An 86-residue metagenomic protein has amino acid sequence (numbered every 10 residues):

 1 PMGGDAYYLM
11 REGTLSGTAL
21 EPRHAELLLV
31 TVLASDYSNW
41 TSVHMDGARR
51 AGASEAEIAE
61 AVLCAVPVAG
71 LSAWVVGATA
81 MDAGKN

Functional and structural regions predicted by a protein language model:
P1-H24, M45-R50, W74-N86: Acidic, glycine/proline-rich low-complexity segments that act as flexible tails and inter-domain linkers
E21-L27, A56-E60: Alpha-helical scaffolds flanking conserved acidic
H24-N39: Amphipathic, charged-and-aliphatic alpha-helical interface segments that function as noncatalytic docking
T31-V32, H44, V62: Buried hydrophobic packing segments
A34-Y37, C64-L71: A short structural micro-motif
S38-A59: Mid-chain, well-packed structural core segment of small domains
W40, E60, G70-A73, G77: Short linear functional motifs in flexible/disordered or boundary regions
E57-V66, A78-K85: Hydrophobic transmembrane alpha-helix bundles
